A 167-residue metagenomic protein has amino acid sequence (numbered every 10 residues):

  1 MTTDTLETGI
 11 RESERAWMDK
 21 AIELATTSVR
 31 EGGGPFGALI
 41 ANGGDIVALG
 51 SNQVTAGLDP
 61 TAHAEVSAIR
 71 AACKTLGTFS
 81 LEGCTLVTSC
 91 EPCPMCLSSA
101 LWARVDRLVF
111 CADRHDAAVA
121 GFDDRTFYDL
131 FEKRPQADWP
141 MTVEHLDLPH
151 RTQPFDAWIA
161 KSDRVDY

Functional and structural regions predicted by a protein language model:
M1-S28, S99-Y167: Zinc-dependent deaminase
A21, A25-S28, A38, A64 (+1 more regions): Small-residue (primarily alanine) positions within well-ordered alpha-helices, especially packing/interaction faces
E31-P35: Short, flexible loop/turn motifs enriched in small residues
F36-G44: Short beta-strand scaffold segments in enzyme catalytic cores
V47-V54: Short beta->alpha transition motifs characteristic of CBS
V54, T88, A112: Residues that line or immediately flank small-molecule/substrate-binding pockets and catalytic motifs
A56-V66: A short, polar/charged loop-to-alpha-helix boundary motif
A62, I69-A103: Helix-adjacent hinge/juxtasegments
